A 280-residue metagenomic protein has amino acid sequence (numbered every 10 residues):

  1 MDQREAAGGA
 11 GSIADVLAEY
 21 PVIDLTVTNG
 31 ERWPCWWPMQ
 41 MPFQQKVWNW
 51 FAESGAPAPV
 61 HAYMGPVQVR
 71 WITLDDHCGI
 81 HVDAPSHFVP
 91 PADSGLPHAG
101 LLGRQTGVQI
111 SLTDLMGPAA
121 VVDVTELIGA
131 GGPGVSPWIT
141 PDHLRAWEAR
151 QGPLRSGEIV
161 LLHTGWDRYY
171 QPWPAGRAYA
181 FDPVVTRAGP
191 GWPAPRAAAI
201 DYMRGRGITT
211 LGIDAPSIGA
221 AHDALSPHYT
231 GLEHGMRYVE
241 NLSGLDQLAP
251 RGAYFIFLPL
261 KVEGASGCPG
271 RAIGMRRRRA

Functional and structural regions predicted by a protein language model:
M1-A280: Active-/binding-site microenvironments in catalytic and ligand-binding cores
